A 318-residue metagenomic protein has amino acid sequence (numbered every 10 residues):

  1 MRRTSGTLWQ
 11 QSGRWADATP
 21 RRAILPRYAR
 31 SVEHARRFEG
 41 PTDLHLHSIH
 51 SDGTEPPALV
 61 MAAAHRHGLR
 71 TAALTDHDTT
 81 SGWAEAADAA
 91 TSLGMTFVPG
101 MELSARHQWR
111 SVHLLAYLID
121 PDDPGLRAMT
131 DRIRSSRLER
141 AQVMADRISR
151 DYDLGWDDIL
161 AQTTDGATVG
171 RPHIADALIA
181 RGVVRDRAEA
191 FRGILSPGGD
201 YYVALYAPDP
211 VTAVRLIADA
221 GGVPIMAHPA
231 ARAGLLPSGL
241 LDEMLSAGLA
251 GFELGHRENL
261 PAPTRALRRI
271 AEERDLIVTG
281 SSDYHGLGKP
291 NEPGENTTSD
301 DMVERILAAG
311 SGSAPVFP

Functional and structural regions predicted by a protein language model:
M1-Q11: Extreme N-terminal basic, low-complexity initiation segments that serve as generic localization/processing leaders
S5, W83, L126-M144, N259 (+2 more regions): Charged, low-complexity, helix-prone segments enriched in Lys/Glu/Asp/Gln
W9, W15-R110, L195-S196, P208 (+3 more regions): An N-terminally biased module of ancient metal coordination in phosphate/nucleic-acid-related enzymes
W15-A29, E33, A89-G239, E243 (+2 more regions): Extended substrate/RNA-proximal surfaces in nucleic-acid metabolism proteins
P261-T264, S281-P318: Catalytic core of soluble alpha/beta enzymes
